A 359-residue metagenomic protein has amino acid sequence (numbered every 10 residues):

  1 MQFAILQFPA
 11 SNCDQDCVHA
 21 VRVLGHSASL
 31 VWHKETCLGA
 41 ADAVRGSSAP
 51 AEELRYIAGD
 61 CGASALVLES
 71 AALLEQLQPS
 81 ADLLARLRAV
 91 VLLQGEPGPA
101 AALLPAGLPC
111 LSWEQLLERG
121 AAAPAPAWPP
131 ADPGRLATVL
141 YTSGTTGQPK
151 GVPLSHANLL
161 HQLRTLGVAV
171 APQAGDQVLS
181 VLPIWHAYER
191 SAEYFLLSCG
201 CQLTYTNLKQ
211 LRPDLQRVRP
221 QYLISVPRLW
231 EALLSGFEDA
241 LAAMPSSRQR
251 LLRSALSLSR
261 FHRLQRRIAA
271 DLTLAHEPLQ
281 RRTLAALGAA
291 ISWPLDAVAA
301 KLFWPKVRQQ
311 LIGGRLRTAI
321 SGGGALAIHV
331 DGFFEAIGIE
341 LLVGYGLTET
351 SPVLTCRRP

Functional and structural regions predicted by a protein language model:
M1-A51: N-terminal beta1-alpha1 cap of cysteine-dependent amidohydrolase-like domains
D42-Q115: Structural core segment of the AMP-binding/adenylate-forming
A49-P79, Q162-L179, K209-Y222, Q310: Conserved ATP-dependent adenylate/AMP-binding module captured primarily in the ANL superfamily
V91, C110-L111, E118-Y141, Q148 (+1 more regions): Conserved pre-ATP/AMP-binding loop-to-beta segment of ANL
A137-L163: Conserved AMP-binding A3 loop
H156, L326, E335-I339, L347-P359: Active-site loops of AMP-binding adenylate-forming
L160-Q177, I184-P278, L287-K301, P305 (+1 more regions): Conserved AMP-binding/adenylation subdomain of ANL enzymes
V181-H186, G323-A325: Conserved AMP-binding
